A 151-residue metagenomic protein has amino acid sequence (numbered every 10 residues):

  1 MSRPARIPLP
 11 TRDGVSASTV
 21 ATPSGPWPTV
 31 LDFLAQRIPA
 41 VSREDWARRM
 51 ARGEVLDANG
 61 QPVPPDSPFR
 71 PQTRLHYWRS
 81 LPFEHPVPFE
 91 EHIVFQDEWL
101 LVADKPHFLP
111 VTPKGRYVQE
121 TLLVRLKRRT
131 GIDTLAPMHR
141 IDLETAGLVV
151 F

Functional and structural regions predicted by a protein language model:
M1-F151: RNA pseudouridine synthases
